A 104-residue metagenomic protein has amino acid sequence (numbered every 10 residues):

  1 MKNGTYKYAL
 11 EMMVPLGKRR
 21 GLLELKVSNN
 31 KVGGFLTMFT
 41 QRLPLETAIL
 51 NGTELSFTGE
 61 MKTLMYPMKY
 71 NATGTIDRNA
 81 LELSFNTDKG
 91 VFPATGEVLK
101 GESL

Functional and structural regions predicted by a protein language model:
M1-D77, E82-L104: Central antiparallel beta-sheet cores of small beta-barrel/beta-sandwich binding domains
